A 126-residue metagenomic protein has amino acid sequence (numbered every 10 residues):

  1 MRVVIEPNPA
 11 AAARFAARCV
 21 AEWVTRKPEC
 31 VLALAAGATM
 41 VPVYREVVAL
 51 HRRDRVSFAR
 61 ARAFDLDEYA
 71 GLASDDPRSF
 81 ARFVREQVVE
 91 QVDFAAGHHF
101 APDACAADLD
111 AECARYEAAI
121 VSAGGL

Functional and structural regions predicted by a protein language model:
M1-L32: N-terminal glycine-/serine-/threonine-rich phosphate-binding loop
E6, A10, R14, V41 (+3 more regions): Electropositive phosphate-/nucleotide-binding environments in soluble metabolic enzymes
E6, A35-G37, L66-Y69: Acidic/polar N-terminal loop/beta-strand segments that form early-domain functional surfaces
A17-T25, V48, R52, R85-V89 (+1 more regions): Generic structural signal for well-ordered alpha-helical scaffold segments
R26-R52: Glycine-rich N-terminal segment of FAD-binding domains in flavoprotein oxidoreductases, spanning the beta-loop-helix
V56-L126: Ligand-binding beta-strand-loop-alpha-helix segment within the catalytic cores of soluble metabolic enzymes
